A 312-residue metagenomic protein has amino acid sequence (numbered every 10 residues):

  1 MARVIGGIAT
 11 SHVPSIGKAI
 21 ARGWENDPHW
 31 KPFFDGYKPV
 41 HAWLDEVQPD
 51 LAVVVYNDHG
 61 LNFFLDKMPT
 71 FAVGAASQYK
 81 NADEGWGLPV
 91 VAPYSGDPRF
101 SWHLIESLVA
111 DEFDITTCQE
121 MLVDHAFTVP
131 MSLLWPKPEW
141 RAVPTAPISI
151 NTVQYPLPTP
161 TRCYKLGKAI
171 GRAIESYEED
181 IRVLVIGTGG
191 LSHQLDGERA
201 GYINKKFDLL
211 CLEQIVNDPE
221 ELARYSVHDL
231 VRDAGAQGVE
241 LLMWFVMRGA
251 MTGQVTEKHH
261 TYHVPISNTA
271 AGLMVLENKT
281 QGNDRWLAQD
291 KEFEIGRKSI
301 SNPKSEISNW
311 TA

Functional and structural regions predicted by a protein language model:
M1-D50, N62-K165, S176, E198-G296 (+1 more regions): Flexible, D/E/H-enriched segments
H12, G189-G190: Glycine-rich beta-alpha junction loops
D50-Y56, I148, I181-G189: Beta-strand elements within well-structured catalytic alpha/beta cores of enzymes that handle phosphate/sulfate esters
D58-G60, L191-S192: Catalytic metal-binding/acid-base residues of hydrolase active sites
V153, K168-V183: Non-transmembrane, aqueous-exposed alpha-helical and coiled segments at domain scale
G189, L195-R199: Divalent-metal (often Zn2+) His-rich catalytic cores of metallo-beta-lactamase-fold enzymes
G296, P303-S305: Intrinsically disordered, low-complexity proline-rich regions
